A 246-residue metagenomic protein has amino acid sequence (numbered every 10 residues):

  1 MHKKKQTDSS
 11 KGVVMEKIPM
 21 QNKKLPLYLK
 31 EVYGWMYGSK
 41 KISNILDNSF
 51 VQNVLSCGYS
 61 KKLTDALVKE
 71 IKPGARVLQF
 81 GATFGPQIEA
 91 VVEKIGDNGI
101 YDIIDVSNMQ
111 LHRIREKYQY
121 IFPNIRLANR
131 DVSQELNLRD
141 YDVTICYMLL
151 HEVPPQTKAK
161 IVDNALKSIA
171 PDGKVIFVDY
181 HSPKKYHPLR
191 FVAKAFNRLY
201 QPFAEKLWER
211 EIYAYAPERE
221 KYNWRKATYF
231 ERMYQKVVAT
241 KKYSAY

Functional and structural regions predicted by a protein language model:
H2-G34: N-terminal auxiliary segments of SAM/dcSAM-dependent transferases
Q21-A66: Class I SAM-dependent methyltransferase Rossmann-like catalytic core, especially the SAM/SAH-binding loop
L78-Q134: Class I SAM-dependent methyltransferase SAM/SAH-binding core
G96, V153-P154, I169-P171: Helix-to-beta-strand junctions that scaffold the AdoMet/dcAdoMet cofactor pocket in Class I SAM-dependent enzymes
S133-T144: A short acidic, Gly/Pro-enriched loop at the edge of an enzyme's catalytic core that lines a small-molecule cofactor
V143-Q156: A short SAM/SAH-binding and catalytic strip from SAM-dependent methyltransferases
A159-P171: A short glycine-rich, Lys/Arg-flanked "PGG" loop and its adjoining helix->strand segment in the class I
F177-E220, W224-M233: C-terminal alpha-helical "lid/dimerization" subdomain adjacent to the S-adenosyl-L-methionine
